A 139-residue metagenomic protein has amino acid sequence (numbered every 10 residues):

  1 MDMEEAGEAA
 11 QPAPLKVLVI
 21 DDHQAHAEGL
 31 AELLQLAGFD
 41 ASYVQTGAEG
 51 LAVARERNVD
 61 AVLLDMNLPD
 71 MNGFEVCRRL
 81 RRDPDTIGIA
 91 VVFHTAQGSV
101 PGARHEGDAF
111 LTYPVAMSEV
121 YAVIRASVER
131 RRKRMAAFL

Functional and structural regions predicted by a protein language model:
M1-K16, S118-L139: Non-catalytic signal-transmission and effector/linker regions of two-component phosphorelay proteins
D21, D65, T95: Active-site residues of response regulator receiver
H23-A27, L68, M117: Short acidic/polar segment at the start of the alpha1 helix of CheY-like receiver
Q24-S42: Two-component/phosphorelay signaling modules centered on CheY-like receiver
T46-E49, N72-E75: Acidic catalytic/metal-coordinating carboxylates
N58-L63, L68: Active-site beta3 strand of CheY-like receiver
P69, I87: The feature encodes the CheY-like receiver
E75, A96-Y113, M117-R125: Alpha4 helix (beta4-alpha4-beta5 surface) of REC/receiver domains from two-component response regulators
